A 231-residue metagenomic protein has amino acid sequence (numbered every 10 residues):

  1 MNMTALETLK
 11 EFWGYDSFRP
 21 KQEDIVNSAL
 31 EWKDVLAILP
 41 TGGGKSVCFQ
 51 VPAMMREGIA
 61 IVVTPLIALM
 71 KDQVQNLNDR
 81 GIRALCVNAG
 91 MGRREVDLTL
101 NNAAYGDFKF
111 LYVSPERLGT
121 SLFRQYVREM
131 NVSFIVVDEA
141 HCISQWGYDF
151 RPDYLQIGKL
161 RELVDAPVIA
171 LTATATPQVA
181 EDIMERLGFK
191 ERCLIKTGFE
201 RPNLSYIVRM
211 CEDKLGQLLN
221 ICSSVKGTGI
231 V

Functional and structural regions predicted by a protein language model:
M1-P40: Conserved pre-motif I regulatory segment
E31-A37, G58-I59, D107-K109, A166 (+1 more regions): Pre-Walker A (Motif I) flank of P-loop NTPase domains
W32-V51, I61-T64: Walker A/P-loop
G43, Q50, M91-F134, I143-Y148: Conserved helix/coil segment N-terminal to the catalytic DExD/H
A60-M70, S224-V231: Conserved strand-helix element at the start of the C-terminal RecA-like helicase core
K71-Y105, D182, R186-L187: Conserved helix-turn-beta segment of the N-terminal RecA-like "Helicase ATP-binding" lobe in SF1/SF2 helicases
R128-V137, H141-T197, L215, L219: Post-DEXD/H (motif II) to motif III coupling segment of the RecA-like Helicase ATP-binding lobe
S205-V231: Conserved interdomain hinge at the start of the Helicase C-terminal
